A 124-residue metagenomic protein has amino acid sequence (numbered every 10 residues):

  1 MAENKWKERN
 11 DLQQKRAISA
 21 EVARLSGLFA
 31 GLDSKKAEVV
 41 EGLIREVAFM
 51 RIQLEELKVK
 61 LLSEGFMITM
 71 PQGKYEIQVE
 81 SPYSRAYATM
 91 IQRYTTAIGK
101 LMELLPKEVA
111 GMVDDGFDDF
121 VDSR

Functional and structural regions predicted by a protein language model:
M1-Y83, F120-R124: Extended, surface-exposed interaction regions
L12-S19, A23, I91, T95 (+1 more regions): Low-complexity, intrinsically disordered regions enriched in charged/polar residues
I77-V109: Helix-rich interaction surfaces within compact, conserved domain-sized segments that mediate assembly or partner
E108-R124: Protruding loop/beta-arch "assembly-hinge" segments enriched in small, turn-prone residues
